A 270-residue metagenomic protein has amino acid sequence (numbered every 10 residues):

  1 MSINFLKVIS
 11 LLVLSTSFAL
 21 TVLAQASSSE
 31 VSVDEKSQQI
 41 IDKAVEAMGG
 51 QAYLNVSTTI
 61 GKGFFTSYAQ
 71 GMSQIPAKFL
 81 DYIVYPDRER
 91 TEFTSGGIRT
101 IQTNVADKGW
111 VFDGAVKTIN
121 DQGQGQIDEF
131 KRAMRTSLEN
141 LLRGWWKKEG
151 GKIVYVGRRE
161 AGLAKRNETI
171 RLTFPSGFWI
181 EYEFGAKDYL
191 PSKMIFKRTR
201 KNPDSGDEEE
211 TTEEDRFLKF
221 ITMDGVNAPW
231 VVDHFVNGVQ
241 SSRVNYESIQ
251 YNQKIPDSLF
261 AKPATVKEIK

Functional and structural regions predicted by a protein language model:
M1-V8: Positively charged n-region of N-terminal signal peptides that target proteins for export
I9-T21: Bacterial N-terminal signal peptides
L20-F64, K270: N-terminal leader/targeting segments and the immediate start of mature chains
K43-T118, E149-R158, G162: N-terminal mature ectodomain segment of secretory-pathway/periplasmic proteins
A69-S73, G96-R99, A133-M134, S176-W179 (+1 more regions): Solvent-exposed loop/turn segments connecting transmembrane beta-strands in outer-membrane beta-barrel proteins
W110-L141: Acidic/charged, solvent-exposed loop-and-adjacent secondary-structure segments enriched in E/D, K/R, S/T, and G/P
K131-R171, S192-K193: Short, conserved active-site entrance elements at the starts or edges of catalytic domains
G162-V266: Gly/Pro-enriched, hydrophobic low-complexity segments that function as extracytoplasmic propeptides/linkers
